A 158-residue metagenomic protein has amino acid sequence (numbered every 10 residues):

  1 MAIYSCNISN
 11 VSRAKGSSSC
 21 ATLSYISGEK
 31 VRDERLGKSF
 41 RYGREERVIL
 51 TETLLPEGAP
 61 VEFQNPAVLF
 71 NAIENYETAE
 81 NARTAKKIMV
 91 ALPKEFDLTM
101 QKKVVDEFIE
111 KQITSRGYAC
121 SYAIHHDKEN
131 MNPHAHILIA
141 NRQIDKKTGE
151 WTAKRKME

Functional and structural regions predicted by a protein language model:
M1-E158: N-terminal nicking endonuclease/strand-transfer module with a His-rich metal-binding environment and a catalytic Tyr
